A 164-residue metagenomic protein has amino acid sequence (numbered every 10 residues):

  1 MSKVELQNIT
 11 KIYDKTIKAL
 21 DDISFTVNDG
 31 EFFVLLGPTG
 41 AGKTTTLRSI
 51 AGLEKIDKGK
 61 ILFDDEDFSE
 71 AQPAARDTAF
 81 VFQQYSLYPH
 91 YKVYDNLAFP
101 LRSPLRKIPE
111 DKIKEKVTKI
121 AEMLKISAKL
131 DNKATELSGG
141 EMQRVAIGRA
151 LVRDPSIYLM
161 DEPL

Functional and structural regions predicted by a protein language model:
D14, D67-F82, R106, E110-D111: ABC ATPase NBD coupling module
L36-P38: The feature captures the beta-strand-to-loop junction immediately N-terminal to the Walker
G59-D67: Conserved ABC transporter NBD signature motif
D67, P109-K129: Conserved ABC ATPase "signature" region
Y91-P100: Short coil-to-helix segment of the ABC ATPase nucleotide-binding domain corresponding to the Q-loop/switch region
K133-L137, E141: Conserved ABC ATPase signature
V152-S156: A short, proline-enriched helix->beta-strand linker immediately N-terminal to the Walker B motif in ABC-type P-loop
